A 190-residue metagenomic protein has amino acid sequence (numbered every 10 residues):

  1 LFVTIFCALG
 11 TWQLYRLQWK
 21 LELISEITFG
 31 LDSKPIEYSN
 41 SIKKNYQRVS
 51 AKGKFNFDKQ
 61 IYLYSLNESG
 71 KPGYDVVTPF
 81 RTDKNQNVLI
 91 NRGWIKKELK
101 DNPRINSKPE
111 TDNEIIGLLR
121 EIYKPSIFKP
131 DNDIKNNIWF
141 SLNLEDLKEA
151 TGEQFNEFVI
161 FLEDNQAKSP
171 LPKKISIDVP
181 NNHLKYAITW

Functional and structural regions predicted by a protein language model:
L1-T189: Surface-exposed, charge/polar-rich loops and edge strands
